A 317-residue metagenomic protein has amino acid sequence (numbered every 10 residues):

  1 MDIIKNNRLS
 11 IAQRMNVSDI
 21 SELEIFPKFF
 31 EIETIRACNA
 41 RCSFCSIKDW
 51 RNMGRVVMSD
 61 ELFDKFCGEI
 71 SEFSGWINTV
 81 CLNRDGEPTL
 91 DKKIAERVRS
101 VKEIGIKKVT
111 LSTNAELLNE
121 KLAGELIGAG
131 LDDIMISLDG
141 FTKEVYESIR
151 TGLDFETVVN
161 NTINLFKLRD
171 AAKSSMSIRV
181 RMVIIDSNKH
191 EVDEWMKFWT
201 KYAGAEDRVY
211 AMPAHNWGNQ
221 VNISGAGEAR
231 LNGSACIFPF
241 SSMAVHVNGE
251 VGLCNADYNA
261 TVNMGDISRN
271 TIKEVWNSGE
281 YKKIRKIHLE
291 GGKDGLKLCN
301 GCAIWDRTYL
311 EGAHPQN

Functional and structural regions predicted by a protein language model:
M1-D133, E144, S148, G152 (+3 more regions): Conserved alpha-helical substructure of the radical SAM core
E24, G233-I237: Short loop/turn motifs at secondary-structure junctions and domain boundaries
K28, W76, R230, P239 (+1 more regions): Exposed loop/turn and edge beta-strand positions of beta-sandwich/beta-sheet ligand-binding modules
E33-T34, C38-N39, S59, E87 (+7 more regions): Generic structural signal for small/hydrophobic residues in well-ordered secondary structure, especially within
A37-N39, W50-R51, P88, E116-L117 (+8 more regions): Short, solvent-exposed loop/turn segments at secondary-structure junctions
N39, S43-S46, I237, G252 (+1 more regions): Cys/His/Pro-rich metal-binding microdomains
F73-N83, E103-T110, L117, G128-G140 (+3 more regions): Conserved C-terminal portion of the radical SAM core fold that forms the substrate/S-adenosylmethionine-binding
K167-S177, K197-S234, E250-V251, N255-L310: C-terminal accessory region of radical SAM enzymes
